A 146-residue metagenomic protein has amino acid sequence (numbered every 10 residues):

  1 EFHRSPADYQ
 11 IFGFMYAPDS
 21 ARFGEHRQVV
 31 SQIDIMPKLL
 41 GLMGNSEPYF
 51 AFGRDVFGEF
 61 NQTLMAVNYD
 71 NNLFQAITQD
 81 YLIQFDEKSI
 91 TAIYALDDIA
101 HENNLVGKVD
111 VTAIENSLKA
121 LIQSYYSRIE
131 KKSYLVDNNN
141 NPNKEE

Functional and structural regions predicted by a protein language model:
E1-E146: Solvent-exposed soluble domains appended to multi-pass membrane proteins
